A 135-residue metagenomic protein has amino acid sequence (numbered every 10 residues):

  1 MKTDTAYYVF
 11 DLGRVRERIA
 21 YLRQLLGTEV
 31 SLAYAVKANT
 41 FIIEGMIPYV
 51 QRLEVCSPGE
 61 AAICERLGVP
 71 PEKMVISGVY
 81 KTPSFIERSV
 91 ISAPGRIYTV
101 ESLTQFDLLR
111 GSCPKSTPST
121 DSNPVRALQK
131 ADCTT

Functional and structural regions predicted by a protein language model:
M1-S116: A charged N-terminal "starter" segment
S102, S122-P124: Short, structured patches in soluble enzyme cores that scaffold and shape functional sites
S112-K115, P124-T135: Active-site loop/helix belt of alpha/beta enzymes
